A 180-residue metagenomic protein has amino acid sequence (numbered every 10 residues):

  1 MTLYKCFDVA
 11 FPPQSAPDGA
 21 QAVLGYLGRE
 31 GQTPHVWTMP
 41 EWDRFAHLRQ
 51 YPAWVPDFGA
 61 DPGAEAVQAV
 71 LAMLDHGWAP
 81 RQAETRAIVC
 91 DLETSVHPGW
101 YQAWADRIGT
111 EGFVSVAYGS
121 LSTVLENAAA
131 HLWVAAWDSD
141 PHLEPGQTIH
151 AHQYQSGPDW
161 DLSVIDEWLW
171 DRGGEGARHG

Functional and structural regions predicted by a protein language model:
M1-P17, N127-G180: Functionally critical loop-and-helix segments that line ligand-binding/catalytic clefts of soluble enzyme domains
T2-W104, G109-G112: Substrate-binding cleft of extracellular glycoside hydrolase catalytic domains
Y4, E111-E126, A130: Aromatic-lined carbohydrate-recognition surfaces of secreted/lumenal glycan-active proteins
P13, V36-E41, D61-P62, Y118-V124 (+1 more regions): General structural signal for secondary-structure boundaries
E30, D57, S122, S139-P141 (+1 more regions): Residue-level detector of flexible, active-site-proximal loop/helix-junction positions within diverse enzyme catalytic
R49-Y51, V116, H152: Structural detector of well-ordered beta-strand residues that form the stable sheet scaffold of enzyme domains
A53, S115-L121, A136-S139: A generic structural motif
V96, L121, Q155: Short, flexible active-site-adjacent loop segments at beta-strand->alpha-helix junctions, enriched in small/polar
